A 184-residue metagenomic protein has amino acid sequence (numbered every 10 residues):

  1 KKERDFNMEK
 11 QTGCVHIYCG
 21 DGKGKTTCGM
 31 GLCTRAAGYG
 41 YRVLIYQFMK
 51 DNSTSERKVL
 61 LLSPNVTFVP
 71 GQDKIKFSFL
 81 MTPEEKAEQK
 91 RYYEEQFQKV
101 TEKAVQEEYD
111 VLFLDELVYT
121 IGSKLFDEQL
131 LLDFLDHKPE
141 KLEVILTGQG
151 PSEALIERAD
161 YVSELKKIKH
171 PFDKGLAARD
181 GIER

Functional and structural regions predicted by a protein language model:
K1-N7: Short, Lys/Arg-enriched N-terminal segments with co-localized hydrophobic residues within the first ~10-30 amino acids
E9, G13-E102: Conserved P-loop
G31-L32, K58-L61, P83, F126-L130 (+2 more regions): Short, glycine/charged-enriched secondary-structure capping and boundary segments
R35, V59, F134, A154-L155: Hydrophobic/aromatic ligand-binding patch that stacks against planar heteroaromatic rings of cofactors or nucleotides
M49-N52, K74-I75, V118-Y119, G150-E153 (+1 more regions): Conserved nucleotide-binding/hydrolysis micro-motifs of P-loop NTPases
F68-P70, L146, S163-E164: Structural signal for conserved beta-strand scaffold positions within catalytic alpha/beta enzyme cores
L80-E143: Phosphate-binding/switch loop-helix module in NTP-utilizing enzymes
Q149-R184: Phosphate-binding/switch region of NTP-binding enzymes
